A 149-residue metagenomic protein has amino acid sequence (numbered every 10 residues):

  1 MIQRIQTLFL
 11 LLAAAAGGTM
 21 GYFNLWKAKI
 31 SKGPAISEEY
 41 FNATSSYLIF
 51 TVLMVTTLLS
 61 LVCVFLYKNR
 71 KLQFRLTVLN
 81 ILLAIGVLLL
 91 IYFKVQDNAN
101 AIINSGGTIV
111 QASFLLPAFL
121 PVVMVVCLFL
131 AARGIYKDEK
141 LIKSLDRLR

Functional and structural regions predicted by a protein language model:
I2-Q3, T7-L8, A13-L59: Interfacial loop at the N-terminal end of multi-pass membrane proteins
L11-G21, L76-L90: Hydrophobic alpha-helical membrane-insertion segments
G17-N24, C63, L88-V95, L128: Structural signal for membrane-spanning alpha-helices in multi-pass inner-membrane proteins, emphasizing helix cores
I30-I36, N100-G107: Membrane-interface helix termini and inter-helical loops of multi-pass transporters
L61-F74: Juxtamembrane helix-break-helix junctions at the cytosolic face of small multi-pass alpha-helical membrane proteins
A84-G106: Hydrophobic alpha-helical transmembrane segments of integral membrane proteins
T108-L130: Individual transmembrane alpha-helices with interfacial aromatic-anchor signatures
F129-R149: Cytosolic juxtamembrane helix at the C-terminal end of the final transmembrane segment
